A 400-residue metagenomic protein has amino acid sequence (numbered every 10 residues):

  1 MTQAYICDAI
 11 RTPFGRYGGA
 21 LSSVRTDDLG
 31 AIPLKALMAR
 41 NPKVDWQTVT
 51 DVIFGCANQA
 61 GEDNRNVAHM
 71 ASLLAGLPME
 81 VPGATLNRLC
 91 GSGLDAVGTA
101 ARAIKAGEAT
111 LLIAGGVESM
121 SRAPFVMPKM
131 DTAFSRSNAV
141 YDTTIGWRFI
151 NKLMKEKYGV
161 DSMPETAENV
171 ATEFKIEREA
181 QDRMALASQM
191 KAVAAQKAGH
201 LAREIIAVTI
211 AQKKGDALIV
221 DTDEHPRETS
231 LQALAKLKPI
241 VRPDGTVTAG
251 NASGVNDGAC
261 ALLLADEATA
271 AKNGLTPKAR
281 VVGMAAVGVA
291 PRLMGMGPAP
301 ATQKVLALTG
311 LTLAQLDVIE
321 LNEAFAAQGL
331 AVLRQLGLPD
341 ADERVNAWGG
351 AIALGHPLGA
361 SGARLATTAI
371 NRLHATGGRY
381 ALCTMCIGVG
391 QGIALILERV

Functional and structural regions predicted by a protein language model:
M1-A71, A75, P82, T166-R178 (+5 more regions): Conserved active-site "lid/cap" helical segment
M1-T26, I145, L231-M296, P300 (+5 more regions): Condensing-enzyme catalytic core mediating Claisen C-C bond formation in acyl metabolism
R11, S23-I32, K43, A180-K272 (+2 more regions): N-terminal extracellular/periplasmic Venus flytrap/periplasmic-binding protein-like
V24, C56-L112, T144-W147, K157-M163 (+4 more regions): Conserved catalytic cysteine-centered active-site region of acyl-thioester-dependent Claisen-condensing enzymes
L111-N169: Flexible glycine-/small-residue-enriched beta->alpha junction loops that bind anionic phosphate/pyrophosphate groups
W147-L201: N-terminal leader/propeptide and maturation segments of large enzyme subunits in energy/redox metabolism and hydrolases
E168, E204-I206, Q212, V282-A353: Active-site pocket-lining segment
